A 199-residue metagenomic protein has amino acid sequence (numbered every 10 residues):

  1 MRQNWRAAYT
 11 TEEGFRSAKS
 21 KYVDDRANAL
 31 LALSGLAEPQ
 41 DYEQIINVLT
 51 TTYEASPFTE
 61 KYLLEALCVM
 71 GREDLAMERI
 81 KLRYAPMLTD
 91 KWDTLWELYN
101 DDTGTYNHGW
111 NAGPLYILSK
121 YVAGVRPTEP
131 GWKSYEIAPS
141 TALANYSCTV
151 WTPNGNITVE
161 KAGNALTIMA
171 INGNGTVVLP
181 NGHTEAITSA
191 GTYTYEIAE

Functional and structural regions predicted by a protein language model:
M1-W110, S189-T192, E196: Catalytic cores of carbohydrate-active enzymes
Q3, D74-E199: Non-catalytic C-terminal accessory modules of carbohydrate-active enzymes
